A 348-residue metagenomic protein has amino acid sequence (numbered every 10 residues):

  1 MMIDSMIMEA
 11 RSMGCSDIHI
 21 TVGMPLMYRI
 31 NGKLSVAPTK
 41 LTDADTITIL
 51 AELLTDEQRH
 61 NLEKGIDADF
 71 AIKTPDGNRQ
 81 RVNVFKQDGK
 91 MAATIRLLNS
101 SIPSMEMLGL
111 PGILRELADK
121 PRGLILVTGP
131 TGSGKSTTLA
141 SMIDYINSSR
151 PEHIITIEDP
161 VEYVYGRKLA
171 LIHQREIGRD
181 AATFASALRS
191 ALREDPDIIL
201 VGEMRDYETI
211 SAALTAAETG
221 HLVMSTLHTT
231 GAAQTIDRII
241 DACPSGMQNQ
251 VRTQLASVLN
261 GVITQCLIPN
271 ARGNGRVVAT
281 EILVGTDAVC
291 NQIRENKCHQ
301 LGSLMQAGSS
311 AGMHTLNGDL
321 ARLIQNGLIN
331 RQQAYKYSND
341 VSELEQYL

Functional and structural regions predicted by a protein language model:
M1-L348: Short, flexible helix-loop junctions that flank or precede catalytic/ligand sites
